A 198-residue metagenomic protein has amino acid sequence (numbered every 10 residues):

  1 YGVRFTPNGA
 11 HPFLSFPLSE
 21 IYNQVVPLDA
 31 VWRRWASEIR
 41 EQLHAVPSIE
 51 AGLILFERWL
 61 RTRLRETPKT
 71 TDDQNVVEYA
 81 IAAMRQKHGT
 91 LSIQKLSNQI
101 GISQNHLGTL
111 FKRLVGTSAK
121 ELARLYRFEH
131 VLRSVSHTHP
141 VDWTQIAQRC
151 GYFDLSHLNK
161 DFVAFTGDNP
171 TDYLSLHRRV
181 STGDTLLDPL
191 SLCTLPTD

Functional and structural regions predicted by a protein language model:
Y1-Q94, N98-Q104, T117-S118, R133-H137 (+2 more regions): Alpha-helical bundle regulatory/interaction domains
G2, L122-L125: Intrinsically disordered, low-complexity sequence elements enriched in Ser/Thr/Gly/Pro
F111, A123, D161-F162, L174: DNA major-groove recognition helix of helix-turn-helix
L114: Major-groove DNA-recognition helix of helix-turn-helix-type DNA-binding domains
